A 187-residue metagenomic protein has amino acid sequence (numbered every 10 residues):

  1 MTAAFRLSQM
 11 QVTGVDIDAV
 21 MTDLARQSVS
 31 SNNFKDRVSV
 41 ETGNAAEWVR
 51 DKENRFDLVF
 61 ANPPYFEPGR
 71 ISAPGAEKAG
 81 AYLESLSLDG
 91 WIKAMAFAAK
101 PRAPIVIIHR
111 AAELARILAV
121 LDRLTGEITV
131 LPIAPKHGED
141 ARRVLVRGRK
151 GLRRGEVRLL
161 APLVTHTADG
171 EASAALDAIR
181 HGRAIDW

Functional and structural regions predicted by a protein language model:
M1-G75: Conserved SAM/SAH cofactor-binding pocket of Class I
V12, D16, Y82-L86, E139: Residues at secondary-structure transition points
P63-A94, A98-K100: Mobile active-site "lid"/loop adjacent to the S-adenosyl-L-methionine
F66, L124, G151: Phosphate/oxyanion-binding loops and surfaces in catalytic or ligand/nucleic-acid-binding neighborhoods
S85-A141, L145-V146: Conserved Class I SAM-dependent methyltransferase catalytic core
D140-W187: SAM/dcSAM-binding transferase cores
